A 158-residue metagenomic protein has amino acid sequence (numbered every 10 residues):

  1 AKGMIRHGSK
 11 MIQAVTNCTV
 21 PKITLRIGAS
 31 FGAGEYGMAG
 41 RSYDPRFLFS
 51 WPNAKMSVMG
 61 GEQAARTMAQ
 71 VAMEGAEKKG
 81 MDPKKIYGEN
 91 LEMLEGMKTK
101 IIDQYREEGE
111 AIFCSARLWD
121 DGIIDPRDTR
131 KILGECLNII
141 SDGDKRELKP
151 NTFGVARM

Functional and structural regions predicted by a protein language model:
A1-M158: Ligand-binding clefts of soluble mixed alpha/beta catalytic domains
